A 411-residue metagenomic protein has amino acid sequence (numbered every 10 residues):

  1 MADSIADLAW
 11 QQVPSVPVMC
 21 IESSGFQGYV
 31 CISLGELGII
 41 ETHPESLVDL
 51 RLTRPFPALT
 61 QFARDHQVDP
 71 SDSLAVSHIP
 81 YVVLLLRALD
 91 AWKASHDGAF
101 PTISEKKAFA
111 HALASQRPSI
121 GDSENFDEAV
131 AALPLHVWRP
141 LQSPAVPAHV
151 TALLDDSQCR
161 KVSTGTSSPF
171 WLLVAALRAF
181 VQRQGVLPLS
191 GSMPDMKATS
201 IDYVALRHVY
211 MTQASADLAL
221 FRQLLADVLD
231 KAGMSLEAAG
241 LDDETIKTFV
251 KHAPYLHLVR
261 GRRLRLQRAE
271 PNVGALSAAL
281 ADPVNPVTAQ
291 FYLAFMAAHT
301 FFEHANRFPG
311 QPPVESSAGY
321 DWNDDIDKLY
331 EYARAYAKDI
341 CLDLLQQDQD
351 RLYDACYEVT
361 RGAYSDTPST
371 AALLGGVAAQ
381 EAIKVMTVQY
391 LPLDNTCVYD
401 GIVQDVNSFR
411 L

Functional and structural regions predicted by a protein language model:
M1-L411: Glycine-rich phosphate/adenylate-binding loop
